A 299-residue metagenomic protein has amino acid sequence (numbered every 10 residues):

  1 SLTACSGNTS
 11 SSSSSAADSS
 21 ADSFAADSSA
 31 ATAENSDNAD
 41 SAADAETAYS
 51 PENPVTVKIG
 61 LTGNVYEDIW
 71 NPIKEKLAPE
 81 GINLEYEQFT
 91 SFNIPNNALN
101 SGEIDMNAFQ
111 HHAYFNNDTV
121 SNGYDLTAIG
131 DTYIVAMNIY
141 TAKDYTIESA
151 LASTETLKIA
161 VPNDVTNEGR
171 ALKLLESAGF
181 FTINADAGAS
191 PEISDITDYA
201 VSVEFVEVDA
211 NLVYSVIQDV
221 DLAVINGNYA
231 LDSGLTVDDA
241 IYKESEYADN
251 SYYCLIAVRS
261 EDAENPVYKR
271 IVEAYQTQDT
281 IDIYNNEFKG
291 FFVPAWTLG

Functional and structural regions predicted by a protein language model:
L2-A4: C-terminal motif of bacterial Sec signal peptides marking the signal peptidase cleavage site
S6-T9: Bacterial signal peptide processing site
E46-N64, I82-Q88, T156-I159: Short, well-ordered beta-strand elements
T47, I129-F181, I281: A conserved helix-loop-strand patch within extracytoplasmic ligand-binding domains of the periplasmic binding
Y86-N97, A187-S215: Short helix-initiation/N-cap motifs at beta->coil->alpha
N117-I129, A142-Y145, D219, V224 (+1 more regions): Ligand-binding "clamshell"
A136-E148, Y252-N265: A bilobed periplasmic-binding-protein/Venus flytrap-type ligand-binding module shared by bacterial periplasmic
N167-E176, Y275-W296: Periplasmic-binding protein-like
